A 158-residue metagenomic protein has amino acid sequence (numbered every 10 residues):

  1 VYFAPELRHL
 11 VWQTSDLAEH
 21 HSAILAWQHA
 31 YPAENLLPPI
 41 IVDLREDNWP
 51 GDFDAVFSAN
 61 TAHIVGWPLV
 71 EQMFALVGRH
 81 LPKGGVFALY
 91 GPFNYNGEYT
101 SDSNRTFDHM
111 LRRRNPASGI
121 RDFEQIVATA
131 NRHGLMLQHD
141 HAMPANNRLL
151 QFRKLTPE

Functional and structural regions predicted by a protein language model:
V1-D47: Class I SAM-dependent methyltransferase SAM/SAH-binding core
H21, N94-D102, R132: S-adenosylmethionine
N48-V56: A short acidic, Gly/Pro-enriched loop at the edge of an enzyme's catalytic core that lines a small-molecule cofactor
I64-H80: A short, conserved alpha-helix within the catalytic core of class I
L81-N96: Conserved beta-strand signature within the Rossmann-like core of class I S-adenosyl-L-methionine
T100-P116: Short, glycine-/aromatic-enriched active-site segment of Class I SAM-dependent methyltransferases
R114-G134: Short alpha-helix
H133-E158: Core SAM-dependent methyltransferase catalytic element
